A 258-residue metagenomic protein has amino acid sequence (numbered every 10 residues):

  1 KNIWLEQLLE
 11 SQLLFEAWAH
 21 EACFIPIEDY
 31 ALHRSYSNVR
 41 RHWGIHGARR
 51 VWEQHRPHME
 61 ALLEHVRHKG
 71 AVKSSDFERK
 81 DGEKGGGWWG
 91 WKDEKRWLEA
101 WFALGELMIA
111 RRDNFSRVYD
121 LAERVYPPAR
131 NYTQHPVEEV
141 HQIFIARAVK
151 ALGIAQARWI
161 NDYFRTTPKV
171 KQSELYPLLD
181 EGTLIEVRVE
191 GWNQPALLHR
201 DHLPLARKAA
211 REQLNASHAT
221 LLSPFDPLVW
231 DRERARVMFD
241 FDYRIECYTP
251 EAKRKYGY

Functional and structural regions predicted by a protein language model:
K1-Y258: Long, charged, low-complexity, helical-prone intrinsically disordered regions
